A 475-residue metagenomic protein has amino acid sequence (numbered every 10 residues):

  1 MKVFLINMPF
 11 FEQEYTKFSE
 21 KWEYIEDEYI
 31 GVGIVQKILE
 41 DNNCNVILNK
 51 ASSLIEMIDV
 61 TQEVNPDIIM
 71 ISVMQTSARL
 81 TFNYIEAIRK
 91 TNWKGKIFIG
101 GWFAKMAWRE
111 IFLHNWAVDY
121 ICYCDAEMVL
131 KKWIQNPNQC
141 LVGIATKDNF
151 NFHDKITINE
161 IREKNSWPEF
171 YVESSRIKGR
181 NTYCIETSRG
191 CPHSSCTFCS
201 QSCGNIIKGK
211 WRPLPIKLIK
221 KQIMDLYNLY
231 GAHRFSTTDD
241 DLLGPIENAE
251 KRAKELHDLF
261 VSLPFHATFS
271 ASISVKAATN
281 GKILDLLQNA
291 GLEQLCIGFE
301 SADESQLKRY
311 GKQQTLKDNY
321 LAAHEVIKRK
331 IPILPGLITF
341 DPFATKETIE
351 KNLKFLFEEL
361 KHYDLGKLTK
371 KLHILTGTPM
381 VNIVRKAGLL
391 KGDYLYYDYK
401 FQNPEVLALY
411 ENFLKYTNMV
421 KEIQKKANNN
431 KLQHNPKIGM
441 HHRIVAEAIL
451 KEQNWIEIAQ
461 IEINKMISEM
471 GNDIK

Functional and structural regions predicted by a protein language model:
K2-L5, N43, I58-D67, T378-K475: Radical SAM enzyme core and accessory elements
P9-F18, N138-T187: N-terminal [4Fe-4S]-dependent radical SAM core
E12-Y15, W108-R109, I246-E247, S305 (+3 more regions): Flexible glycine/acidic-rich beta-alpha junction loops that bind and position SAM and/or redox cofactors in anaerobic
Y15-V32: Glycine- and acidic-residue-enriched helix-capping/strand-helix junction motifs
G31, V35-E40, C44-K155, G377: Glycine-rich beta-alpha loop elements in corrinoid/cobalamin-binding modules across cobalamin-dependent enzymes
V73, I99-G101, D239, A271-V275 (+3 more regions): A cross-domain feature marking catalytic cores of carbohydrate-active enzymes and several ubiquitous metabolic/repair
R109-H114, I283, F343-F357: Catalytic cores of alpha/beta
R162-I333: Radical SAM [4Fe-4S] cluster-binding motif and immediate context
